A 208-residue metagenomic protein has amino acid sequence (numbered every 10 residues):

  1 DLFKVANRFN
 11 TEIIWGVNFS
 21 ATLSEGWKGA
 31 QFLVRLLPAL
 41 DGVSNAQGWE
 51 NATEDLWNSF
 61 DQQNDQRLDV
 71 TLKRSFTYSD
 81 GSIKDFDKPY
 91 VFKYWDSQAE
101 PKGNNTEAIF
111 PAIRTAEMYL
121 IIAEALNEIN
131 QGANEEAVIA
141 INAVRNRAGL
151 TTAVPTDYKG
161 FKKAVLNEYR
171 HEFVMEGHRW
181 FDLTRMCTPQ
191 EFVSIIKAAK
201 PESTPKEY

Functional and structural regions predicted by a protein language model:
D1-W27, Q62-Y208: Acidic/polar-rich alpha-helix caps and helix-coil junctions
E25-R35: Active-site-adjacent substrate-recognition loops and nearby beta-strands within hydrolase catalytic domains
R35-N51, L56-W57: Short, cationic low-complexity segments
